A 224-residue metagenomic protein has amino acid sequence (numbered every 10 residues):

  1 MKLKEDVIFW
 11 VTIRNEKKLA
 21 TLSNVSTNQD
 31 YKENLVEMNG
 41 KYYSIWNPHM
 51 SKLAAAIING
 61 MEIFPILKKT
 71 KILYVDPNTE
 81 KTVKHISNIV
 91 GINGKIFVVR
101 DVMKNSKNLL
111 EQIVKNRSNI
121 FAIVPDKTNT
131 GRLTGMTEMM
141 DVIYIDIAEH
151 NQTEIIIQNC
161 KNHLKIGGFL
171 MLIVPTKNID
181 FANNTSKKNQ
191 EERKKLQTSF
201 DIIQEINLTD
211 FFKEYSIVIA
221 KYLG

Functional and structural regions predicted by a protein language model:
M1-Y43: N-terminal auxiliary segments of SAM/dcSAM-dependent transferases
K2-E5, D30-N34, N47-K71: Conserved alpha-helix/loop element of class I SAM-dependent methyltransferases that forms part of the SAM/SAH-binding
L67, V90-G91, H163-G167: Helix-to-beta-strand junctions that scaffold the AdoMet/dcAdoMet cofactor pocket in Class I SAM-dependent enzymes
L67-E80, K95-F97: Conserved class I S-adenosyl-L-methionine
K69, N88-I96, S118: Conserved S-adenosyl-L-methionine
F97-M140, Y144, A148-Q152: S-adenosyl-L-methionine
S106-N108, I157-L223: C-terminal substrate-binding/active-site "lid" region of AdoMet-derived donor-dependent transferases
